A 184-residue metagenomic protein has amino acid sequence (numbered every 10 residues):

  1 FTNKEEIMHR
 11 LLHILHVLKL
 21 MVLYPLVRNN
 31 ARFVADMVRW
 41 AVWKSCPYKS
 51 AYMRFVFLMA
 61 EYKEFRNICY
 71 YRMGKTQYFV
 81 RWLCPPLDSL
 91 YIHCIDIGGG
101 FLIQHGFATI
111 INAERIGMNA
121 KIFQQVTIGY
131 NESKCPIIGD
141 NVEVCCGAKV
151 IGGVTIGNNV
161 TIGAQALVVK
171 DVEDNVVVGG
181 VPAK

Functional and structural regions predicted by a protein language model:
F1-L87: Terminal amphipathic alpha-helical/low-complexity segments used for targeting or macromolecular assembly
D88, I92-C94, G98-G100, Q104-F107 (+10 more regions): Left-handed beta-helix
K184: Acidic, carboxylate-rich catalytic segments that either coordinate divalent cations
